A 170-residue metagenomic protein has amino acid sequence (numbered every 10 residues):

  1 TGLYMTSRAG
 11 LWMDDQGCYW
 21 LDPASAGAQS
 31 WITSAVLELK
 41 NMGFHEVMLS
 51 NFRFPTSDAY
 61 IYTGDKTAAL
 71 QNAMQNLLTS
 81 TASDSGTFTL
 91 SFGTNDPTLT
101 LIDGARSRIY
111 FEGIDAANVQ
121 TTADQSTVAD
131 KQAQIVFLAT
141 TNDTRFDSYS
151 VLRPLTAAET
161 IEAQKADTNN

Functional and structural regions predicted by a protein language model:
T1-L37: Active-site-adjacent "subsite" loops/lids of carbohydrate-active enzymes
Y4-S7, H45-Q71: Active-site-proximal loop/short-helix segments that contain or immediately flank catalytic acid/base residue(s)
G27-A35, G43, A69-N76: Extracytoplasmic/secreted proteins, especially bacterial periplasmic and envelope-associated proteins
M48-S50, A68-T100, V136-L138: Aromatic-lined carbohydrate-recognition surfaces of secreted/lumenal glycan-active proteins
F88-V119: Substrate-binding cleft/loops of secretory-pathway carbohydrate-active enzymes
S107-N170: Substrate-binding cleft of secreted/luminal carbohydrate-active enzymes
